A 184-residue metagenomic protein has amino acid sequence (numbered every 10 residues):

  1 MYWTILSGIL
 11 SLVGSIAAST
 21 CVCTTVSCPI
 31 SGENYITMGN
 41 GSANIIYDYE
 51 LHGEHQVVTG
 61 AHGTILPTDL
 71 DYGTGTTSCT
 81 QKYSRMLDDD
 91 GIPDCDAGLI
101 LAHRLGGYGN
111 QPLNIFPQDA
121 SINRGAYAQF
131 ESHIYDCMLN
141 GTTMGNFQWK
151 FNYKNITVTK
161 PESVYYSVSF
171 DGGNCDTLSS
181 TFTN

Functional and structural regions predicted by a protein language model:
Y2-A18: Cleavable N-terminal signal peptides of Sec/SRP-targeted secreted and luminal proteins
S19-C23: Cleaved targeting-peptide boundary
T25-C28: Extracellular distal adhesion/interaction modules in secreted or cell-surface proteins
I30-N184: Domain-level detector of nuclease and nuclease-like folds in predominantly extracellular/periplasmic contexts
